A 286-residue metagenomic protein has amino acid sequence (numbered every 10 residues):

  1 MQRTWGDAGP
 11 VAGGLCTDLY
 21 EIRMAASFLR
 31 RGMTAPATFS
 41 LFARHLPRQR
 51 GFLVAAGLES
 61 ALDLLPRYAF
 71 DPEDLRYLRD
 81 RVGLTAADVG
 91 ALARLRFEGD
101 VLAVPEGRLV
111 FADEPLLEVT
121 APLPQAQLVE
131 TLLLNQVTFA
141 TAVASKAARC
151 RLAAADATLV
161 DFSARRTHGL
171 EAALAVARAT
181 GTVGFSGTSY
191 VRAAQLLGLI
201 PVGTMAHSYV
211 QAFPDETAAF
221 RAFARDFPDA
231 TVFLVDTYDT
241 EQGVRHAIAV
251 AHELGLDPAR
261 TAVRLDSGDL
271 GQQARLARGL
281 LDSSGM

Functional and structural regions predicted by a protein language model:
M1-D229: Ordered alpha/beta subdomains of enzyme catalytic regions
S208-M286: Glycine-rich phosphate/ribose-binding loops and adjacent secondary-structure elements that form binding surfaces
